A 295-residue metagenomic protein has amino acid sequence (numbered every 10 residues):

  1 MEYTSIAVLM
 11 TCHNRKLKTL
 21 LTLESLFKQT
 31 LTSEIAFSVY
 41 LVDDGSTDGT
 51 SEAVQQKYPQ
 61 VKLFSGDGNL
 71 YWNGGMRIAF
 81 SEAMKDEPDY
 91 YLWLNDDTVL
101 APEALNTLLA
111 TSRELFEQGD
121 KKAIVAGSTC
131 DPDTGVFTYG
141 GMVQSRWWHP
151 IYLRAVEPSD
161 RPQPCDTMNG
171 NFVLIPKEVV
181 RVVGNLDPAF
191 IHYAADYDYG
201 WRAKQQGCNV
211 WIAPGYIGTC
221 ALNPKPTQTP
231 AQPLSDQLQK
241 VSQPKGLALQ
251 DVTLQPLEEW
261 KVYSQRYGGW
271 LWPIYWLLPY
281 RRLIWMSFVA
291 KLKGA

Functional and structural regions predicted by a protein language model:
R15-Q29: Short, well-formed alpha-helical segments that are part of the catalytic scaffolds of diverse glycosyltransferases
S25, D43-E52: A conserved acidic beta->alpha catalytic loop
E52-G74, F80-K85: Conserved donor nucleotide-binding strand/loop of the catalytic core
P88-V99: Short beta-strand-to-loop acidic/aromatic patch adjacent to the donor-nucleotide binding site
A101-Y139: Conserved donor NDP-sugar-binding/catalytic core segment of glycosyltransferases
Q144-D166: Short, flexible, basic/aromatic active-site loop/helix in glycosyltransferases
T167, V173-I175, V179-G184, A189-Y216: A short, conserved alpha-helix in the catalytic core of glycosyltransferases
A231-A295: Non-catalytic, C-terminal membrane-associated alpha-helical segments of glycosyltransferases
